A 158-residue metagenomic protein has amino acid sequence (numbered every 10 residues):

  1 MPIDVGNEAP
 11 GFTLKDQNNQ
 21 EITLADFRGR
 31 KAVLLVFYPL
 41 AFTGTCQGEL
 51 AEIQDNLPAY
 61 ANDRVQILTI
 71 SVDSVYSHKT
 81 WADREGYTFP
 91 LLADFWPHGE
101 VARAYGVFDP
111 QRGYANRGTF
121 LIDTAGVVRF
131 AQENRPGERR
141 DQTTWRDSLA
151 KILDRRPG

Functional and structural regions predicted by a protein language model:
M1-G158: Chalcogenol-based redox active-site neighborhoods
